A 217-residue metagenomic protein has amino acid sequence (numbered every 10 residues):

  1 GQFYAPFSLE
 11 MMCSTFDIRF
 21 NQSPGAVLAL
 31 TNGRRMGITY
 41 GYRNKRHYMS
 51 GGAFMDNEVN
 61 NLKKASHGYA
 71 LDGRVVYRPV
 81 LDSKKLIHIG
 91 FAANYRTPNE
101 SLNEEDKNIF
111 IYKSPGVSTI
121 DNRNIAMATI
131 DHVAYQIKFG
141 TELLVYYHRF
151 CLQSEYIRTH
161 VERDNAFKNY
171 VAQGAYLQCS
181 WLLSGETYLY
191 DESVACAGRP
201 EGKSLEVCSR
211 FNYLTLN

Functional and structural regions predicted by a protein language model:
G1-V59, K63-N99, Y176-N217: Outer membrane beta-barrel
E104-N217: Outer-membrane beta-barrel pore domains
